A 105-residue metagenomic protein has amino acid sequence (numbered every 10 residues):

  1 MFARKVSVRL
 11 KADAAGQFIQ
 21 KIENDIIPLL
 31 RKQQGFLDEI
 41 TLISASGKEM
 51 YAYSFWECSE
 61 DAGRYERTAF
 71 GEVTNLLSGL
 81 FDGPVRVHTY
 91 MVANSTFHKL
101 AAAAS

Functional and structural regions predicted by a protein language model:
M1-M50, E57-G71, S78-S105: Short S/T/G/P-rich N-terminal loop/turn motif that feeds into the first structured element of a domain
